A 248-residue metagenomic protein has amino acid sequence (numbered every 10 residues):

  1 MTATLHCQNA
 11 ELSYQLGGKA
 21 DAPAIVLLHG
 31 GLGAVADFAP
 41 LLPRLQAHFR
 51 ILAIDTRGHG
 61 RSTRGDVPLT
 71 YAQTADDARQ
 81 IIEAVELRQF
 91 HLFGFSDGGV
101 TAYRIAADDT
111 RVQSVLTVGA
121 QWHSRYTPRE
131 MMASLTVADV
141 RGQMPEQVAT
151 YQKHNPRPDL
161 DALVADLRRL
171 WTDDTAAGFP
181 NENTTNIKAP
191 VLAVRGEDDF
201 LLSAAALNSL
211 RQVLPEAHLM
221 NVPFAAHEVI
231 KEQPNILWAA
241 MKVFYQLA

Functional and structural regions predicted by a protein language model:
Q8-T63: Conserved HGGG/HGGXW glycine-rich cap/lid loop of the alpha/beta-hydrolase fold
A72-F90: Conserved acidic catalytic loop of the alpha/beta-hydrolase fold
V100-Q147: Flexible "cap/lid" loop of the alpha/beta hydrolase fold
D166-N183: Active-site nucleophile elbow and catalytic-triad environment of alpha/beta-hydrolase enzymes
P180, A189, S203-Q212: Short alpha-helix in the alpha/beta-hydrolase fold that links the catalytic acid
I187, A193-R195: Short beta-strand/loop motif that positions the catalytic acidic residue of the alpha/beta-hydrolase fold
D198-L202, H227-E228: Acidic catalytic loop of the alpha/beta-hydrolase fold
A217-H218, P223-A248: Catalytic active-site module of serine/aspartate enzymes centered on a nucleophile-bearing elbow/loop
